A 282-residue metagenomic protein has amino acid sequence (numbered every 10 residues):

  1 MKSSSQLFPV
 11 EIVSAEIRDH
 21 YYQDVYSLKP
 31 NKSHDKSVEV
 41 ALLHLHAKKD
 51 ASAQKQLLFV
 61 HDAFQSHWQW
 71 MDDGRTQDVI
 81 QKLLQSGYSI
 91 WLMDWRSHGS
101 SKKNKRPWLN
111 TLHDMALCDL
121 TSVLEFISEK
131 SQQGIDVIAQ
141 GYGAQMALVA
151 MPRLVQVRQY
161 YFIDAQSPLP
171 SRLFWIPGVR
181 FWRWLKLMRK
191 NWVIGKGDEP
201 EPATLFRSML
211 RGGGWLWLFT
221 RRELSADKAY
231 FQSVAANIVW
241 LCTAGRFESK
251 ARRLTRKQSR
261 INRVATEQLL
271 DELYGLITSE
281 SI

Functional and structural regions predicted by a protein language model:
S4-A51: N-terminal cap/lid segment of alpha/beta-hydrolase-fold proteins
L45-K102: Short, surface-exposed "cap/lid" segments of acyl-processing enzymes
A51-S52, I127-G134, E280: Glycine-rich phosphate-binding loop signature in dinucleotide/nucleotide-binding domains
H61-D62, L83, L92-D94, I135-V149 (+1 more regions): Catalytic nucleophile loop
P107-K130: Alpha/beta-hydrolase active-site loop
E129, Q133, I138-R222: Alpha/beta-hydrolase-fold enzymes
K196-T255: Serine-hydrolase catalytic core
T255-I282: Catalytic active-site module of serine/aspartate enzymes centered on a nucleophile-bearing elbow/loop
